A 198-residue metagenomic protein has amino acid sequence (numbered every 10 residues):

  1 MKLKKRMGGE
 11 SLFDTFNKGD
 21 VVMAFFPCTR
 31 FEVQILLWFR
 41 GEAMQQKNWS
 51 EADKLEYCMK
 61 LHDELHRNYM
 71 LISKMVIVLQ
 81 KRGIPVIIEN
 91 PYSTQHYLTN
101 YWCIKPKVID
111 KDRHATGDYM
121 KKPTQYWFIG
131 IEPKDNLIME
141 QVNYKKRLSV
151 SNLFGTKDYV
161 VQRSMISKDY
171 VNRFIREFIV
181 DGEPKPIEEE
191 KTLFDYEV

Functional and structural regions predicted by a protein language model:
M1-E197: Conserved active-site and SAM-binding loop architecture of S-adenosyl-L-methionine-dependent nucleic-acid
